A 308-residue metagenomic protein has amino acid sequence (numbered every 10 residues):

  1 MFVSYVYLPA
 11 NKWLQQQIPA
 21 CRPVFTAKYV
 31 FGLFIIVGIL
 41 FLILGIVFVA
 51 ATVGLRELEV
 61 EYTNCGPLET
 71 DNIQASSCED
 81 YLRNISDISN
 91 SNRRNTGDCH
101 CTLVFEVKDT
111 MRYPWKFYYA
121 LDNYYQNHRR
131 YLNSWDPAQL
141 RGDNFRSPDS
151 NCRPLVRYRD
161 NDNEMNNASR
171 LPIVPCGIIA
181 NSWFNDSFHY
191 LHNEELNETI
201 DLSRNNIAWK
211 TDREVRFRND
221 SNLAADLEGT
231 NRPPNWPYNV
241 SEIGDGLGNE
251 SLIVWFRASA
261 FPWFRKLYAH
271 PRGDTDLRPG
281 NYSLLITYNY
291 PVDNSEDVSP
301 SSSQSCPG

Functional and structural regions predicted by a protein language model:
M1-G308: Acidic, Ser/Thr/Pro
